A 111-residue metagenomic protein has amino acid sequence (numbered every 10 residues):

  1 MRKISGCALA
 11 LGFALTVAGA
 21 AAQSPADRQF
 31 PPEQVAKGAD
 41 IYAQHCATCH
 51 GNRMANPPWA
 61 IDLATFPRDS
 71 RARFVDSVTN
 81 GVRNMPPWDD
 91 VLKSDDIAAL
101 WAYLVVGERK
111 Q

Functional and structural regions predicted by a protein language model:
M1-I4: Positively charged n-region of N-terminal signal peptides that target proteins for export
A8-T16: Bacterial N-terminal signal peptides
A22-Q23: Boundary of Sec targeting at the N-terminus
R28-A39, G51-V82: Gly/Gly-Pro-rich "capping" loops immediately C-terminal to redox-active cysteine motifs in periplasmic/lumenal
C46-C49: Short cysteine clusters
V78, D90-Q111: C-terminal capping alpha-helices of c-type cytochrome domains
